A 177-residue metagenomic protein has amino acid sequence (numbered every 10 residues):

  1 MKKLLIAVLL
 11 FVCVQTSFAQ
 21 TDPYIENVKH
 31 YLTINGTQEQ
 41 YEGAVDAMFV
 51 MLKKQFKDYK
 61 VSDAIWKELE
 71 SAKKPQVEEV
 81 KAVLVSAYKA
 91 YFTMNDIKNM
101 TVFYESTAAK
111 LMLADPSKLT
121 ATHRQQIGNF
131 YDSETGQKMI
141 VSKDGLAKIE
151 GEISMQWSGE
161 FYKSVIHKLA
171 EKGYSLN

Functional and structural regions predicted by a protein language model:
L4-Q15, A19: Sec-dependent N-terminal signal peptides
T21-L84: Early exported N-terminus immediately downstream of N-terminal targeting peptides
Y24-E26, M94-K98, P116, K172 (+1 more regions): Contiguous, function-dense segments enriched for cysteine-driven chemistry and partner/ligand-binding capacity
D58-S62, E105, S117-K118, G128: Flexible coil/linker segments and helix-coil junctions enriched in charged and small residues
S71-A114: Mid-length scaffold segments of soluble, non-membrane domains
M112-N177: A charged, solvent-exposed segment within the mature domains of Sec-exported extracytoplasmic proteins
